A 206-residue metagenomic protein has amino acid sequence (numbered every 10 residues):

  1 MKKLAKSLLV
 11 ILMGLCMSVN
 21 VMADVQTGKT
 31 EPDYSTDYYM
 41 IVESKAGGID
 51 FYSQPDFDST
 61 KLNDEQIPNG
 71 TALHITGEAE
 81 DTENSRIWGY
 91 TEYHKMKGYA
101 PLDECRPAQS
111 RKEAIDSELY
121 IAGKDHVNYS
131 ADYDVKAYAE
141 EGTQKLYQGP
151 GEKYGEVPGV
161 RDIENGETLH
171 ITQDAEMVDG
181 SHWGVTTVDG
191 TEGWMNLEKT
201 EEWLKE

Functional and structural regions predicted by a protein language model:
K2-D24: Sec-dependent N-terminal signal peptides of Gram-positive bacterial secreted proteins and lipoproteins
D24-E43, G48-D50, K61-N63: N-terminal "mature head" segments of proteins
D24-S35, Y90-Y129, T187-E206: Boundary regions of SH3-family modules and the immediately adjacent low-complexity/disordered segments in eukaryotic
Y38-S44, A131-E140: A short beta-strand micro-motif
F51-Q54, L146-G151: Core beta-strand residues in small-molecule sensory/regulatory alpha/beta domains
D56-L62, E152-P158: Short alpha-helix capping/helix-loop boundary micro-motifs
E65-D103, R161-K199: SH3/SH3-like beta-barrel superfamily modules
A131, K145-Q148, H170: Short, solvent-exposed interaction modules
